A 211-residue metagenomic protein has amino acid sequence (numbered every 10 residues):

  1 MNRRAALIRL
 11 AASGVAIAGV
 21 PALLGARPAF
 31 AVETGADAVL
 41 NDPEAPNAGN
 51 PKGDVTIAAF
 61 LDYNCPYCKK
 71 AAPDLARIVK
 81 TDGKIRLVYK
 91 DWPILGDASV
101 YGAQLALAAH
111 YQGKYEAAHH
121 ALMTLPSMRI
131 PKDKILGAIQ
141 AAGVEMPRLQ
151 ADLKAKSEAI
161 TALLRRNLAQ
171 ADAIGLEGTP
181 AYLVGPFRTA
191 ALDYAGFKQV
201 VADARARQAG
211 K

Functional and structural regions predicted by a protein language model:
M1, A22-V55: C-terminal segment of N-terminal export signals and the immediately downstream linker at the start of the mature
A5-A29: N-terminal export signals
A5-I8, V32, G137-K211: C-terminal cap of thioredoxin/glutaredoxin-like
A38-L40, Y67-K70, L163: Short secondary-structure boundary/capping elements
N41-P46, P73-D74, L168-A169: A generic local structural motif
N50, A59, A191: Conserved strand-loop elements at the edges of beta-sheets that form or border functional pockets
T56-Q140, E177, A204-K211: Structural alpha/beta surface segment adjacent to cysteine/selenocysteine redox centers across thiol/disulfide enzymes
